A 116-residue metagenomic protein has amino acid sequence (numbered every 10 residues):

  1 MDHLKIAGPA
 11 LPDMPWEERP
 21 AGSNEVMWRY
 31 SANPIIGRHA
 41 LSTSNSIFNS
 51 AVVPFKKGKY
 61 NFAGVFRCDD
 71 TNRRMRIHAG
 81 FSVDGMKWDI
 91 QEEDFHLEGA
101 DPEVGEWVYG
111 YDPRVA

Functional and structural regions predicted by a protein language model:
M1-N45, N49-V108, A116: Beta-rich carbohydrate-recognition and catalytic domains
